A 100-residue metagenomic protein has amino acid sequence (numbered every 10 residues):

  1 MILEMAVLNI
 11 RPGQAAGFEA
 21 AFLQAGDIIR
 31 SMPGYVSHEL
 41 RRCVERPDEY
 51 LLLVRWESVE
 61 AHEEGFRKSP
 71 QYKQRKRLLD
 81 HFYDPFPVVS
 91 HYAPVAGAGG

Functional and structural regions predicted by a protein language model:
M1, G17, P33-Y35: Short, flexible segments with low predicted structural confidence
I2, E39-L51, K76-G100: Glycine-rich beta-strand-turn "strand-cap" elements at beta-sheet edges
I2-N9, E39-R67: Short, well-ordered beta-strand segments in beta-rich or mixed alpha/beta enzyme and ligand-binding folds
N9-E19: Short, surface-exposed ligand-recognition loops at beta-strand->loop->(often short) alpha-helix junctions that present
E19, L23, E60, G65-F66 (+1 more regions): A beta-strand edge to alpha-helix "cap/lid" segment located at domain peripheries
D27-V36, R55-V89: An amphipathic, aromatic/His-enriched active-site/gating alpha helix that lines ligand/cofactor pockets
